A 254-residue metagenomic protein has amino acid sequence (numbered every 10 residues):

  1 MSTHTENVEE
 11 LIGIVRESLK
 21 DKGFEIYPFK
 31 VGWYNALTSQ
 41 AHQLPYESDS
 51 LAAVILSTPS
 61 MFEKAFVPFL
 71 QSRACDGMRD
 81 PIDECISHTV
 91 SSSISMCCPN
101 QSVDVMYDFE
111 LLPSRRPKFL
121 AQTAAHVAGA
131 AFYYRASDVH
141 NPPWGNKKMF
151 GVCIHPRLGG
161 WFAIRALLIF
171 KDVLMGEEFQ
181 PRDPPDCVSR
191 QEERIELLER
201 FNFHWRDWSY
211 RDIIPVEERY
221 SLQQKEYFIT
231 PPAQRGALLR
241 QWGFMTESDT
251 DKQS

Functional and structural regions predicted by a protein language model:
M1-S254: Auxiliary alpha/beta "docking" domains used to position bulky ligands
